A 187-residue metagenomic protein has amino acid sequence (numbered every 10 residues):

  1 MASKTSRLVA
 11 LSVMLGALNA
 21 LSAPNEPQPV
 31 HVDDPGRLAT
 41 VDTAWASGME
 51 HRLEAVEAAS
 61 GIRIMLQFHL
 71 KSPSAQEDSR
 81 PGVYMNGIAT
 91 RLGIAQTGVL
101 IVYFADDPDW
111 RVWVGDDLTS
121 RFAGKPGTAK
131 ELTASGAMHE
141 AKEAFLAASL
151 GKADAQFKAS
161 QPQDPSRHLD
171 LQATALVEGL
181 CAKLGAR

Functional and structural regions predicted by a protein language model:
A2-G98, A105-R187: A structural boundary signal for the start of the first folded domain, especially the loop/turn and N-capping region
